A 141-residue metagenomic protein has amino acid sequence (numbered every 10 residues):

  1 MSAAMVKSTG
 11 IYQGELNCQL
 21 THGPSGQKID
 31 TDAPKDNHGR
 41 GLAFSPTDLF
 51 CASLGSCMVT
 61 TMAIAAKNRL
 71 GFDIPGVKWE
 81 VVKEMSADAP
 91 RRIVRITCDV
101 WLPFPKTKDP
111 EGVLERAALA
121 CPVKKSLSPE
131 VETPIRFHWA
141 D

Functional and structural regions predicted by a protein language model:
M1-A52, A63-D141: Extended beta-strand/beta-hairpin segments
C57-M58: Alpha-helical metal-binding/catalytic segments enriched in His/Glu/Asp
